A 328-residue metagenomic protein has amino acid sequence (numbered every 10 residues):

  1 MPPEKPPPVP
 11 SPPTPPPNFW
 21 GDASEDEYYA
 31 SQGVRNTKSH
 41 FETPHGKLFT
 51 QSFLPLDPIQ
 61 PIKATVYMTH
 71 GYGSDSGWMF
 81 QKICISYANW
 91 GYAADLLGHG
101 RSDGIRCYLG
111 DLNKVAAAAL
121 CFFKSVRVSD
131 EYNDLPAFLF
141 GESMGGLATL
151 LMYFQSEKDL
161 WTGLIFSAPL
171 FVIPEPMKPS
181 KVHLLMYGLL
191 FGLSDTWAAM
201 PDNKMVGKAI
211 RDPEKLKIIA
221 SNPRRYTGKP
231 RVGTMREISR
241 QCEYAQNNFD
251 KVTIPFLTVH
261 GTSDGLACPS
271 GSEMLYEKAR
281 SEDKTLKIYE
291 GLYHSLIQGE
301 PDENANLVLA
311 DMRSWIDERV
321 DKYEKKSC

Functional and structural regions predicted by a protein language model:
M1-P58, N133, G207, S327-C328: An N-terminal hydrophobic leader/cap segment in hydrolases
L54-L96, R101-D103: Short, surface-exposed "cap/lid" segments of acyl-processing enzymes
S76, G100-L135, E303-L307: Catalytic nucleophile-loop/oxyanion-hole region of alpha/beta-hydrolase and closely related hydrolase-like folds
E142-P230, T234: Alpha/beta-hydrolase-fold enzymes
V252, T258-H260, D264: Short beta-strand/loop motif that positions the catalytic acidic residue of the alpha/beta-hydrolase fold
I254, C268-E277: Short alpha-helix in the alpha/beta-hydrolase fold that links the catalytic acid
E277-S295: Catalytic histidine neighborhood in serine/cysteine hydrolases with alpha/beta-hydrolase-type architecture
E290-C328: Catalytic active-site module of serine/aspartate enzymes centered on a nucleophile-bearing elbow/loop
